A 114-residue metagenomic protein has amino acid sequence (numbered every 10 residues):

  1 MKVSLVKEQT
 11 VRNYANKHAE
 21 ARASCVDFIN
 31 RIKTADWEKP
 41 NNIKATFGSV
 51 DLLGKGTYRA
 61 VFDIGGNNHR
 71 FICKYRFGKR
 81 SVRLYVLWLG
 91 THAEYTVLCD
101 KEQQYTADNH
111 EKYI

Functional and structural regions predicted by a protein language model:
M1-N68, F77-R83, H92-I114: Basic, Lys/Arg-enriched alpha-helical interface segments
